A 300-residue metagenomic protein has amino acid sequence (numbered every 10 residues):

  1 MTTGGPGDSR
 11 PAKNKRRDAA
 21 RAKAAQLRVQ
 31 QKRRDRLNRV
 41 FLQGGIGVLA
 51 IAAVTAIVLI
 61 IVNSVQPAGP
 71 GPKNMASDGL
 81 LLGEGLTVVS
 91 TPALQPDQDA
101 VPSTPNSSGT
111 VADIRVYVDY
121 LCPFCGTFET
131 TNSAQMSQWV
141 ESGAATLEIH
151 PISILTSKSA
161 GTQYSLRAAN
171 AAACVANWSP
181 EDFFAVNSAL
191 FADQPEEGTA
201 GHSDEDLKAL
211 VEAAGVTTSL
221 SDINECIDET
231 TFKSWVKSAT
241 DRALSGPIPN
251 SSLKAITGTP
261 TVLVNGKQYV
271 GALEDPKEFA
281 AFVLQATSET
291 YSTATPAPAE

Functional and structural regions predicted by a protein language model:
T3-A68, E212-E300: C-terminal cap of thioredoxin/glutaredoxin-like
N63-G79: Ser/Thr/Pro/Gly-rich low-complexity linker/stalk segments immediately outside membranes or between
T91-A112: A short beta-strand-turn-helix
S107-P123, E129, L147, P151: Short active-site neighborhood of thiol/selenol oxidoreductases, capturing the structured segment around
S108-G109, W139-S142, W178, L253-I256: Extracellular/periplasmic catalytic domains that process cell-envelope and extracellular macromolecules
Y117-D119, H150-S153, A189-F191, N265-K267 (+1 more regions): Active-site-proximal beta-strand/loop segments in catalytic clefts of secreted hydrolases
G126-E212: Structural alpha/beta surface segment adjacent to cysteine/selenocysteine redox centers across thiol/disulfide enzymes
